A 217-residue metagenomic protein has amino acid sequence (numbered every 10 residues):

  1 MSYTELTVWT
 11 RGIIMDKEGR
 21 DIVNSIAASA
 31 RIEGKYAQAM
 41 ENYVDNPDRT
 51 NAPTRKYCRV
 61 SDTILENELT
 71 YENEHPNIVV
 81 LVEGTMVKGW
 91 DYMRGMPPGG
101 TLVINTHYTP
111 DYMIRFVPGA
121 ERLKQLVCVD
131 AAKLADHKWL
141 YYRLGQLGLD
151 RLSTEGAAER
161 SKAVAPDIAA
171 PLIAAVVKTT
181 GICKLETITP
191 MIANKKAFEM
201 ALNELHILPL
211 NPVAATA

Functional and structural regions predicted by a protein language model:
M1-A217: Active-site cofactor/cluster-binding pocket
